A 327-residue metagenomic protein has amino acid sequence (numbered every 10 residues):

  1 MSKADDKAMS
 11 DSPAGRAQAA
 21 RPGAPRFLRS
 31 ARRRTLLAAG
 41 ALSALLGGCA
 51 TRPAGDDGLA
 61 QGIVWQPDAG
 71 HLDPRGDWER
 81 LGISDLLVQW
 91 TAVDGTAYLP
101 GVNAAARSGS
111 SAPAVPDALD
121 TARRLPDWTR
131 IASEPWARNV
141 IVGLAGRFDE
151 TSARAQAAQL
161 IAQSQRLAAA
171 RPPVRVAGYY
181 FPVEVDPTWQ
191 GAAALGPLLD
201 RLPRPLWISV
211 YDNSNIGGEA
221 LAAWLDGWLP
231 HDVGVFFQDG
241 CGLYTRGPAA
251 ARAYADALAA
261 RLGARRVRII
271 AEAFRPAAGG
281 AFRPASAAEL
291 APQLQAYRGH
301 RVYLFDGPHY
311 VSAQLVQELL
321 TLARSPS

Functional and structural regions predicted by a protein language model:
M1-A31, A38-L45: N-terminal secretory signal peptides
L37-S43, S209, G234: A generic structural signal for ordered secondary structure
R52-S327: Glycan-processing catalytic domains of CAZymes
